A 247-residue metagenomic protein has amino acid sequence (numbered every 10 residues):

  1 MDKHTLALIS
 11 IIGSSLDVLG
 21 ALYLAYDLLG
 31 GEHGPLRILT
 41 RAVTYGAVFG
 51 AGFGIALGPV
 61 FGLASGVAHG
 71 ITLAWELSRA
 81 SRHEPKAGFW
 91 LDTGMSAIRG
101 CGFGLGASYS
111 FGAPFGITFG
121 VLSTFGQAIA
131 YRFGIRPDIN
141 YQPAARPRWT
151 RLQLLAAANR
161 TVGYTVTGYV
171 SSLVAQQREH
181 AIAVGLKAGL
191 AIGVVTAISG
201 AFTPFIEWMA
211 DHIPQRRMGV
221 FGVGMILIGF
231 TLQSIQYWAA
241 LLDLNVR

Functional and structural regions predicted by a protein language model:
M1-L8, N245-R247: Short, strongly hydrophobic alpha-helical membrane anchors
A7-D27, R41-E207, Q215-A240: Alpha-helical transmembrane segments and immediately adjacent membrane-interfacial amphipathic helices
A210: Active-site periphery "cap/insert" segments of enzyme catalytic domains
